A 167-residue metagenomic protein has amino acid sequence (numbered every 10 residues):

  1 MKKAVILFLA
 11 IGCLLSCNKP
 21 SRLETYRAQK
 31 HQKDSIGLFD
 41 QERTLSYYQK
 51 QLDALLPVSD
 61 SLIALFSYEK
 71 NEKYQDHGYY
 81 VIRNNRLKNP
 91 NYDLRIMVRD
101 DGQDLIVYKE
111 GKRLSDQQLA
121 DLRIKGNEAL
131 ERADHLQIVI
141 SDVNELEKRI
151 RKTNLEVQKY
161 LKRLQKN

Functional and structural regions predicted by a protein language model:
M1-A4: Positively charged n-region of N-terminal signal peptides that target proteins for export
I6-F8: Sec-dependent N-terminal signal peptides
L14-S16: C-terminal motif of bacterial Sec signal peptides marking the signal peptidase cleavage site
N18-N71: Immediate post-signal-peptide N-terminus of mature secreted/exported proteins
L55-I106: Extended alpha-helical coiled-coil "stalk/arm" regions that act as elongated linkers or oligomerization scaffolds
N84-N167: Extracytoplasmic electrostatic interaction patches
